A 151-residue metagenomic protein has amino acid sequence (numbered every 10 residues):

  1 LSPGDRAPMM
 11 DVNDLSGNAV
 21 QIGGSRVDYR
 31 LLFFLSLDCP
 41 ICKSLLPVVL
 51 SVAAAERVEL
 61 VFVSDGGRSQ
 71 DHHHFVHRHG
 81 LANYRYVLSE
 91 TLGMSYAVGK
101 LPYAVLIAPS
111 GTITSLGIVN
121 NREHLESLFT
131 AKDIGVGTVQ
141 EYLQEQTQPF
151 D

Functional and structural regions predicted by a protein language model:
L1-I22: N-terminal "domain-start" segment that seeds a small globular fold
V20-V49: Short active-site neighborhood of thiol/selenol oxidoreductases, capturing the structured segment around
V27, Y103, N120-E123: A short acidic/small-residue loop/turn micro-motif
L31-L32, L60, A104: Hydrophobic beta-strand anchors of alpha/beta hydrolase catalytic cores
D38, K43-H79, L88-T91: Structural microenvironment flanking redox-active thiols in thiol-disulfide oxidoreductases
F75-A108: Short, internal strand/loop/helix patches that form the active-site neighborhood or redox-interaction surface
S110-D151: Thiol-/selenol-based redox modules, centered on thioredoxin-like and closely related oxidoreductase domains
